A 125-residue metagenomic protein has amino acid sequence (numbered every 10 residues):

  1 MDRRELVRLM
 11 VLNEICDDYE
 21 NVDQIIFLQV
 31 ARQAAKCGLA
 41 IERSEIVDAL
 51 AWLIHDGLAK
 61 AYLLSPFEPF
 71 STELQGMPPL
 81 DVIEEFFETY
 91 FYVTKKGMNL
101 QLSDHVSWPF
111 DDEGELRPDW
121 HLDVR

Functional and structural regions predicted by a protein language model:
M1-S44, D48, H55, F87: Short amphipathic alpha-helical interface segments
C16, L58, L102: Residue-level marker of positions within ordered structural domains that often coincide with functionally constrained
Y19, Y62, Y90-Y92: Sequence-level detector for tyrosine residue identity
K36, K60, K95-K96: Context-gated lysine
V47, H55-G57, D81, V124-R125: Generic signature of intrinsically disordered, low-complexity, basic-rich segments and short cationic peptides
I54-E68: A short, conserved structural fragment
F67-R125: Short, amphipathic alpha-helical interaction segments positioned at domain boundaries
